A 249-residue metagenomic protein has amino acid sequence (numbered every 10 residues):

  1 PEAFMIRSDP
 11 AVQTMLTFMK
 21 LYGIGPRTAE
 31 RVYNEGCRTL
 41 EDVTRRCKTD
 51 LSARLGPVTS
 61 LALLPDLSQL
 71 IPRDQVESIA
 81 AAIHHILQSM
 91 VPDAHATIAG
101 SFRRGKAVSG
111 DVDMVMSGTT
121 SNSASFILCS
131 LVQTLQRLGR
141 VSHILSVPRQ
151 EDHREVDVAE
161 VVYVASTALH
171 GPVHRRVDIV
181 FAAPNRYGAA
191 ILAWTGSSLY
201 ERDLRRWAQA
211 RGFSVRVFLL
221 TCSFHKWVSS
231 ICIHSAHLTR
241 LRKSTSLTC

Functional and structural regions predicted by a protein language model:
P1-F102, K106-G110, M116-V161, G188 (+5 more regions): Accessory alpha-helical DNA-binding modules that contact the DNA backbone or grooves
T167-C249: Catalytic cores of NTP-dependent nucleotidyl/adenyl transfer enzymes across multiple folds
